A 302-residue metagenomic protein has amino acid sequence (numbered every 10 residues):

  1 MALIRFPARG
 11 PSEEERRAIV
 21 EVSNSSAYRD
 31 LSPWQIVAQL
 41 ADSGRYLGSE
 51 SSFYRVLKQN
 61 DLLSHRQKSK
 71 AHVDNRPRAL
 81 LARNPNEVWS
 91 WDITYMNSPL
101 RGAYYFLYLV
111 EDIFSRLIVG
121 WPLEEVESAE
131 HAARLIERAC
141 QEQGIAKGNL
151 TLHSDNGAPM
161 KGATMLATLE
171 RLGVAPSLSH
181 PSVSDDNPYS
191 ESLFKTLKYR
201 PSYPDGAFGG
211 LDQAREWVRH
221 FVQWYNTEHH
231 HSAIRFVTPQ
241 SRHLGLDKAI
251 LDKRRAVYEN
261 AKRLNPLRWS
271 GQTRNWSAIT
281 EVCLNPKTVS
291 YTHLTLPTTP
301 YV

Functional and structural regions predicted by a protein language model:
M1-V88, V183, R242-R255: Basic, flexible linker segments flanking DNA-binding modules in nucleic acid-interacting mobile-element proteins
V20, V37, Y54, R215 (+2 more regions): Non-transmembrane alpha-helical segments in soluble domains of secreted/periplasmic/extracellular proteins
L47-S49, L62, R76-L109, I113-W224: RNase H-like DDE/DDD metal-dependent nuclease/strand-transfer catalytic core used by mobile genetic elements
S51, V222-A249, W276-S277: Charged, gly/pro-enriched flexible loop segments at helix/strand junctions
V257-N260, P266-V289: Intrinsic disorder at enzyme termini
T292-T298: Conserved small/polar residues in nucleotide/adenosyl-binding loops
